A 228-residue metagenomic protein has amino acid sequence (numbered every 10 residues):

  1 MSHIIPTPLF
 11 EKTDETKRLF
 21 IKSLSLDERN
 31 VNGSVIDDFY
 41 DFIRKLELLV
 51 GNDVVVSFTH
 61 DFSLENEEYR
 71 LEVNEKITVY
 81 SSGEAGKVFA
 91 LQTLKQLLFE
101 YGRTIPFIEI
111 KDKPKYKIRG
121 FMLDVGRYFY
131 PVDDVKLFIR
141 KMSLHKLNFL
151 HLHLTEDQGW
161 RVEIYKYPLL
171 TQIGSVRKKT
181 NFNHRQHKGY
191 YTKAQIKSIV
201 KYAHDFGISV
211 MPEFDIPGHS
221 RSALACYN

Functional and structural regions predicted by a protein language model:
M1-P114: Acidic, contiguous N-terminal accessory segments
E65-N228: Feature activates predominantly on carbohydrate-active enzymes
